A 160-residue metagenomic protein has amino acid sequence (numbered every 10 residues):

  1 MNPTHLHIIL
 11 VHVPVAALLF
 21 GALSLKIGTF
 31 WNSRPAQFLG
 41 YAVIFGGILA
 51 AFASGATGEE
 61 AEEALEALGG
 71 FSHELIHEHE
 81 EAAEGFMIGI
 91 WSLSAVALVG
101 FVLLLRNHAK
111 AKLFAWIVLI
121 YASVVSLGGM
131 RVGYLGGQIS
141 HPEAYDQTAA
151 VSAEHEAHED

Functional and structural regions predicted by a protein language model:
M1-D160: Polytopic transmembrane helical bundles with strong interfacial aromatic enrichment
